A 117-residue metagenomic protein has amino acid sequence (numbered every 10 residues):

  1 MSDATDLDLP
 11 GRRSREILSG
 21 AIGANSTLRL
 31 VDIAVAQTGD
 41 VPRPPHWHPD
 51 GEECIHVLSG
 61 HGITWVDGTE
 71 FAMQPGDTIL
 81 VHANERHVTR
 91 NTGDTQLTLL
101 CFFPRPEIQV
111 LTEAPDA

Functional and structural regions predicted by a protein language model:
M1-R29, Q37, P44, V110-A117: A short, N-terminal "cap"/entry segment at the start of jelly-roll beta-barrel domains of the cupin/DSBH fold
D8-P10, V88-A117: Double-stranded beta-helix
S19-G20, D40-P49, R90-T92: Short histidine-centered beta-strand/loop micro-motifs that create catalytic or ligand/metal-coordination sites
N25-T27, G51, Q96-L97: A structure-centric signal for secondary-structure junctions around beta-strands
D32-A34, W47-T64, F102: Short, conserved beta-strand element in jelly-roll/cupin
P44, T64-W65, V81, H87-G93: Short beta-strand His + acidic residue motifs that chelate non-heme Fe in jelly-roll/DSBH and cupin folds
D50, T69, E85-R86, T95: A generic "binding-loop/recognition-motif" signal
G68-A83: Short acidic-glycine-tyrosine-enriched beta hairpin
